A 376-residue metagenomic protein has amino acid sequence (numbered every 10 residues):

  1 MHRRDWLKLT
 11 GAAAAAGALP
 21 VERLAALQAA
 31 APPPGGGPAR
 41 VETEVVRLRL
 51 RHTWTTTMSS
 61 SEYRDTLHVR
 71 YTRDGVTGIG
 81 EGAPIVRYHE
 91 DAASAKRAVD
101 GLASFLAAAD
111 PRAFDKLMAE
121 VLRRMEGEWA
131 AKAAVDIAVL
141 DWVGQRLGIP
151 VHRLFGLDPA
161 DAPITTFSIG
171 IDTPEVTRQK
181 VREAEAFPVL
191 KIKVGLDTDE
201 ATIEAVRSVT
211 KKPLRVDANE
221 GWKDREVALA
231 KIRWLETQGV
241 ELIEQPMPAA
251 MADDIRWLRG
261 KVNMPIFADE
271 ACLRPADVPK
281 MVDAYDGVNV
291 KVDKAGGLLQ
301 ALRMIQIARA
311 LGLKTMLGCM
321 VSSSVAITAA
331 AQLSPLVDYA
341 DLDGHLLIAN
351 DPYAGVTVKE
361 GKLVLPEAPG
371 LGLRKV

Functional and structural regions predicted by a protein language model:
M1-H2: N-terminal secretory signal peptides
D5-L27: N-terminal export signals
K8-G11, G36-L48, D74, M320-V376: Flexible C-terminal active-site loop/helix
V21-T55, T72: C-terminal segment of N-terminal export signals and the immediately downstream linker at the start of the mature
G35-R40, Y71-T72, T77-R146: Metal- or metallocofactor-binding catalytic centers and their adjacent structured scaffolds across diverse enzyme
V69, G75, V135, G148 (+6 more regions): Conserved, mostly hydrophobic/aromatic
R153-V262: Metal-dependent enolase-superfamily TIM-barrel catalytic cores that perform enediolate-based chemistry
D254-I255, K261, C272-L342: Catalytic alpha/beta core domains of metabolic enzymes, predominantly
